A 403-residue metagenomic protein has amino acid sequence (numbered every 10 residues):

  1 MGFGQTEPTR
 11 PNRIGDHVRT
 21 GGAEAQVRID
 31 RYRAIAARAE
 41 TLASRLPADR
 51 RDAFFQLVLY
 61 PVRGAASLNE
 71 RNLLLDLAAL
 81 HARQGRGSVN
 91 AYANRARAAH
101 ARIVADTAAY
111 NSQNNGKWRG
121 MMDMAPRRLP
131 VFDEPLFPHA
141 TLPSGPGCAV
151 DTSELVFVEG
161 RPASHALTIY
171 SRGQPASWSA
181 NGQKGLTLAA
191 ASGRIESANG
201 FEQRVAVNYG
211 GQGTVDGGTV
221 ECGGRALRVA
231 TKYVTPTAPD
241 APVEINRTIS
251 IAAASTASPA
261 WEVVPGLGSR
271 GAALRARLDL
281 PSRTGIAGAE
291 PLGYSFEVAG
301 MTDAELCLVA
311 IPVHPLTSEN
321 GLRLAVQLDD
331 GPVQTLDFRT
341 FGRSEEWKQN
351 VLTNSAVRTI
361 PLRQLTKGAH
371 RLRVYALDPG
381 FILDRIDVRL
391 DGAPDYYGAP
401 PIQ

Functional and structural regions predicted by a protein language model:
M1-S171, S250-A254, P259-S269, A273-R283 (+3 more regions): Catalytic domains of carbohydrate-active enzymes that cleave complex glycans
S164-Q403: Extracytoplasmic
